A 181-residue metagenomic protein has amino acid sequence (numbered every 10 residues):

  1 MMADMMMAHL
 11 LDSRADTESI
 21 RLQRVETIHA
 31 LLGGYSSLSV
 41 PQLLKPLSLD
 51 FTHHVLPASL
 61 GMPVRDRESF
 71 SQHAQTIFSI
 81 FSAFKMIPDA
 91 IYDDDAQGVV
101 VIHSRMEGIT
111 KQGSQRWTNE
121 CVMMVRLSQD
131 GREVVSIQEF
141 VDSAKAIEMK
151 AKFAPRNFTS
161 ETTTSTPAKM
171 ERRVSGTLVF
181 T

Functional and structural regions predicted by a protein language model:
M1-S37, P41, K45, L49 (+1 more regions): Short, low-complexity N-terminal intrinsically disordered segments enriched in polar/charged residues
M2-A15, I77-T181: A beta-strand edge to alpha-helix "cap/lid" segment located at domain peripheries
S13, T17-I20, S59, P63 (+1 more regions): Alpha-helix initiation/capping motif
I28, L32-Y35, L47, A74 (+3 more regions): Hydrophobic alpha-helical core bundles mediating ligand binding, dimerization, or RNAP-core interactions
A30-G33, L60, S136: Short, flexible active-site loop motifs that bind/organize anionic cofactors or intermediates
P41-G98: A solvent-exposed, acidic/Ser-Thr-rich amphipathic alpha-helical stretch
